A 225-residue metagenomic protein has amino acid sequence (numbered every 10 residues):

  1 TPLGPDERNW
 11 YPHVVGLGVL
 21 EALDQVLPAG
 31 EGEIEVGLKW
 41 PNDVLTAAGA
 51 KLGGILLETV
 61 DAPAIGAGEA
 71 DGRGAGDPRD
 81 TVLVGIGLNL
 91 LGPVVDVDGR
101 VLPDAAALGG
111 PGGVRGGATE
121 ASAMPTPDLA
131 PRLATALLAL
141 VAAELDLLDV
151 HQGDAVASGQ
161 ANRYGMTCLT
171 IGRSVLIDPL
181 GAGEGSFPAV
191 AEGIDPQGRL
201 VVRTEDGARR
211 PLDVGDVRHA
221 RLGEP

Functional and structural regions predicted by a protein language model:
T1-D80, M124-D128, R132-T135, A139 (+2 more regions): Contiguous, small/hydrophobic- and glycine-enriched helical/loop subdomains that border and often "cap" functional
W40-P41, K51-L52, P78-V84, L102-D104 (+4 more regions): A generic structural signal for well-ordered coil/turn residues at beta-strand boundaries that shape enzyme active-site
I55, I86-L88, V190: A short, well-structured catalytic beta-strand-centered motif of the EAL phosphodiesterase domain for c-di-GMP
L57, G110, V214: Active-site donor-binding loop signature of nucleotide-sugar glycosyltransferases
A64-G66, G74-G112, G117: Short, acidic (Asp/Glu-rich) active-site segment that either coordinates a divalent metal cofactor
G113-F187, L222-P225: Conserved, helical-rich catalytic subdomain that frames metal- and/or nucleotide-binding sites in enzyme alpha/beta
I171-P225: Conserved RNA-binding domains used in RNP assembly and mRNA/RNA metabolism
